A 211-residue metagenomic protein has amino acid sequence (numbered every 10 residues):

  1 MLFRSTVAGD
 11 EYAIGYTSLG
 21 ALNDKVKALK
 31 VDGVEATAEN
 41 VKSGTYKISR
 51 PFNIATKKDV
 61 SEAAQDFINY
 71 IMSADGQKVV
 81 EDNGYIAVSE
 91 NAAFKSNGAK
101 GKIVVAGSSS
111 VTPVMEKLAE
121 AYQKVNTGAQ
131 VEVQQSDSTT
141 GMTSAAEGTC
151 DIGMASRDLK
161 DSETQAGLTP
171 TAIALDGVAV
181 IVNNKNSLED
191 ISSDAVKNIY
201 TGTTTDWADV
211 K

Functional and structural regions predicted by a protein language model:
M1-K211: Exported/periplasmic ABC-transporter solute-binding proteins
